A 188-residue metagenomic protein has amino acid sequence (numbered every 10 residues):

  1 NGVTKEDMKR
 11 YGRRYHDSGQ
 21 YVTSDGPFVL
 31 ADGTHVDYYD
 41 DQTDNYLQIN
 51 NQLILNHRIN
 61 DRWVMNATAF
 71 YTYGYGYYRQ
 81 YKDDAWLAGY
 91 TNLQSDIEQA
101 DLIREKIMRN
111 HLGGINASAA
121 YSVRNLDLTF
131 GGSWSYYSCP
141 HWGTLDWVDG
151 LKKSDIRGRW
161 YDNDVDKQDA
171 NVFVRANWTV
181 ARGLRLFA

Functional and structural regions predicted by a protein language model:
N1-Q52, R79-L102: Acidic/polar loop-and-plug regions of large Gram-negative outer-membrane beta-barrel proteins
N45-A188: Face-selective signature of the C-terminal outer-membrane beta-barrel domain
